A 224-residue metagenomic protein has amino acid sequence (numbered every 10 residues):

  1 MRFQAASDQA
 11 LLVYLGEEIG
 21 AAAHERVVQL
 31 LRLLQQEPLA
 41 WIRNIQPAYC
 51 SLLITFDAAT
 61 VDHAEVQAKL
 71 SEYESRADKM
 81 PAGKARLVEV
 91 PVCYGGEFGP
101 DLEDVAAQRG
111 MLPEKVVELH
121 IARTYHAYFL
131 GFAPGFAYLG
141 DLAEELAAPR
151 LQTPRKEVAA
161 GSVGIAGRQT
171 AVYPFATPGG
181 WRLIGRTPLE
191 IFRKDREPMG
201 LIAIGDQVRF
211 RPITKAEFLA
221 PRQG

Functional and structural regions predicted by a protein language model:
M1-G224: Glycine-rich active-site loops that engage anionic ligands at enzyme catalytic sites
